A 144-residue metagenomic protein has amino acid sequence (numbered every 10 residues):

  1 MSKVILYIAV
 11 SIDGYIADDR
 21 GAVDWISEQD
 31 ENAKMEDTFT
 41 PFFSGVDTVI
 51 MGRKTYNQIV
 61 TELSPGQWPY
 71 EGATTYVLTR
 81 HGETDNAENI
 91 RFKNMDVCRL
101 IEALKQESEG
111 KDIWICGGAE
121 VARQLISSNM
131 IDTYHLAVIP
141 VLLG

Functional and structural regions predicted by a protein language model:
S2-M130, V141-G144: Portal/gating segments that form or line small-molecule/metal binding sites
T133: Phosphate/ribose-phosphate-bearing ligand recognition and processing surfaces, centered on ADP-ribose/NAD(+/P+) systems
